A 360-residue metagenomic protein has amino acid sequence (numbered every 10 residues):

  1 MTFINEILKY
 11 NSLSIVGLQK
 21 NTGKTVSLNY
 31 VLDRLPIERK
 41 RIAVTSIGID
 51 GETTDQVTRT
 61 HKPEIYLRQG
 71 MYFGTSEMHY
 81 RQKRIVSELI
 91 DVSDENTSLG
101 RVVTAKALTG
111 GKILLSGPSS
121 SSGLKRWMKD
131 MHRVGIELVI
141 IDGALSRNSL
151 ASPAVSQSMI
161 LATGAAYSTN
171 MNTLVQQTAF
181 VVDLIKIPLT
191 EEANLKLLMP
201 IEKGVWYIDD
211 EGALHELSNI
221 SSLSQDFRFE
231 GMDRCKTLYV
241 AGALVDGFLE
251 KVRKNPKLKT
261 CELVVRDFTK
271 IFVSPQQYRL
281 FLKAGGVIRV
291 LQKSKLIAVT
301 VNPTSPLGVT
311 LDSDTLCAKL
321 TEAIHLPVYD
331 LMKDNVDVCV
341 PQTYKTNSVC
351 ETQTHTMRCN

Functional and structural regions predicted by a protein language model:
T2-I47: Walker A (P-loop) phosphate-binding motif
S12-Q19, K106-G117: Short, basic, glycine/proline-bearing loop/turn elements
V31-K106, L316-C317: N-terminal phosphate/diphosphate-binding loop that engages ATP/GTP or pyrophosphate donors across diverse enzyme folds
A43-I47, S116-G117, L138-G143, L161 (+1 more regions): General beta-strand structural signal in soluble alpha/beta enzymes
S46-I47, E262-T269, P327-D337: A generic structural motif
S120, L124-L138, G143-A323, P341: Conserved catalytic-core segment of NTP-binding enzymes
Q342, E351-Q353: Charged/polar low-complexity intrinsically disordered segments
